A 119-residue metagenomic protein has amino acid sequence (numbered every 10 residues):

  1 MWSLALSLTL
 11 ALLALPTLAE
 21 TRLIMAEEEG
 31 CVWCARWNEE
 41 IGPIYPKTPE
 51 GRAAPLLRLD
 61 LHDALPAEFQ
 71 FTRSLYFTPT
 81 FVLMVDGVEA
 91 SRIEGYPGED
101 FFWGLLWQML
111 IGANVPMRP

Functional and structural regions predicted by a protein language model:
M1-A5: Bacterial N-terminal signal peptides that target proteins for export
A14-P16: N-terminal signal peptide c-region/cleavage motif recognized by signal peptidases
A26-E28, P49-P66: Thiol-based oxidoreductase modules, predominantly thioredoxin-like and allied folds used for disulfide exchange
E27-W33, F77: Short pre-active-site segment immediately N-terminal to redox-active cysteine/selenocysteine motifs in thiol-based
C34-E50: Typically the conserved alpha-helix immediately C-terminal to a functionally engaged Cys/Sec in thioredoxin-like
F77-R92: A short, hydrophobic beta-strand/beta-hairpin element that forms part of a small beta-sheet core
G98-P119: Thiol-/selenol-based redox modules, centered on thioredoxin-like and closely related oxidoreductase domains
